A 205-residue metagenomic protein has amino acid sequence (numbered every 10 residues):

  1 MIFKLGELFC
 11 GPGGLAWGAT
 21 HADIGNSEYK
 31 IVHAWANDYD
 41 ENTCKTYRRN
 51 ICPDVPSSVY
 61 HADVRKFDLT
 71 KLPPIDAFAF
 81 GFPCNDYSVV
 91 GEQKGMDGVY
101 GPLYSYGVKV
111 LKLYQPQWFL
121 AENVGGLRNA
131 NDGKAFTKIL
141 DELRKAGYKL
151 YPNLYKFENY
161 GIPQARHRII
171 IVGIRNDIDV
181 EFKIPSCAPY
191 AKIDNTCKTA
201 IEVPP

Functional and structural regions predicted by a protein language model:
M1-L5: Extreme N-terminal starter segment of soluble prokaryotic enzymes
L8-G13: Class I SAM-dependent methyltransferase "Motif I" SAM/SAH-binding loop
G14, T46, L103-Y106: Well-ordered alpha-helical segments embedded in enzymatic catalytic cores
G18-I31: A short, Lys/Arg-enriched amphipathic alpha-helix followed by its capping loop at the start of a domain
H33-D38: Conserved SAM-binding motif I beta-strand of class I
E41-K45: Short alpha-helix immediately C-terminal to the canonical SAM-binding loop
D54-D63: Conserved SAM-binding strand-loop segment of SAM-dependent methyltransferases
F67-A77, N85-P205: Class I S-adenosyl-L-methionine
